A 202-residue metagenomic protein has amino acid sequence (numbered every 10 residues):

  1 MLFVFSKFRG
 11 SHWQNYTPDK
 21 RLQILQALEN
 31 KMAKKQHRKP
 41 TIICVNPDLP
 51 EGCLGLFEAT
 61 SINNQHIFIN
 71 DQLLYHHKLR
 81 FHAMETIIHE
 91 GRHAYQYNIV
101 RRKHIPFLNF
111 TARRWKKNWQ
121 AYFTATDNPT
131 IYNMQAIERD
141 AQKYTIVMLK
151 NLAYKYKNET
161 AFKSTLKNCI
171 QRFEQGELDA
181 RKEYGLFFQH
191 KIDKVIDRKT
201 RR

Functional and structural regions predicted by a protein language model:
L2-H12: Acidic/histidine-rich, surface-exposed loop or edge segments in extracytoplasmic proteins
Y16-K39: Zn2+-dependent metallopeptidase catalytic core
Q23, F81, E85, H89 (+2 more regions): A structural signal for well-ordered alpha-helical segments within the folded catalytic domains of diverse enzymes
K34-K39, R101-K103, N151-T160: Surface-exposed helix-capping loop/turn segments at secondary-structure junctions
P47-F81, G91-N98: Active-site scaffold of zinc-dependent metalloenzymes
F81, E85, R102, P106-T111: Acidic, low-complexity, intrinsically disordered interaction modules
Y97-R101, V147: Glycine-rich, acidic and aromatic/proline-enriched surface loops and short helix-turn segments that act as binding
F107-R198, R202: Metalloprotease/metallohydrolase-associated module, dominated by Zn2+-dependent proteases
